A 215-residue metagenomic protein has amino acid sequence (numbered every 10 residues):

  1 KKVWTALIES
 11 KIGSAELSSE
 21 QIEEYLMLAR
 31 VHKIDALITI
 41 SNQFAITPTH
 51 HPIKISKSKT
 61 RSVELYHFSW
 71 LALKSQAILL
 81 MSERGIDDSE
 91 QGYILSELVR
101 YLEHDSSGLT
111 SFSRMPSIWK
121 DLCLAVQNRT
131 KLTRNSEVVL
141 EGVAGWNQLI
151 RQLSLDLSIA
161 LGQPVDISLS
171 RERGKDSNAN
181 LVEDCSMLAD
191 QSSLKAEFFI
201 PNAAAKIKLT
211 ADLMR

Functional and structural regions predicted by a protein language model:
K1-R215: Charged, terminal alpha-helix-loop-beta segments that serve as non-catalytic nucleic-acid engagement and/or assembly
